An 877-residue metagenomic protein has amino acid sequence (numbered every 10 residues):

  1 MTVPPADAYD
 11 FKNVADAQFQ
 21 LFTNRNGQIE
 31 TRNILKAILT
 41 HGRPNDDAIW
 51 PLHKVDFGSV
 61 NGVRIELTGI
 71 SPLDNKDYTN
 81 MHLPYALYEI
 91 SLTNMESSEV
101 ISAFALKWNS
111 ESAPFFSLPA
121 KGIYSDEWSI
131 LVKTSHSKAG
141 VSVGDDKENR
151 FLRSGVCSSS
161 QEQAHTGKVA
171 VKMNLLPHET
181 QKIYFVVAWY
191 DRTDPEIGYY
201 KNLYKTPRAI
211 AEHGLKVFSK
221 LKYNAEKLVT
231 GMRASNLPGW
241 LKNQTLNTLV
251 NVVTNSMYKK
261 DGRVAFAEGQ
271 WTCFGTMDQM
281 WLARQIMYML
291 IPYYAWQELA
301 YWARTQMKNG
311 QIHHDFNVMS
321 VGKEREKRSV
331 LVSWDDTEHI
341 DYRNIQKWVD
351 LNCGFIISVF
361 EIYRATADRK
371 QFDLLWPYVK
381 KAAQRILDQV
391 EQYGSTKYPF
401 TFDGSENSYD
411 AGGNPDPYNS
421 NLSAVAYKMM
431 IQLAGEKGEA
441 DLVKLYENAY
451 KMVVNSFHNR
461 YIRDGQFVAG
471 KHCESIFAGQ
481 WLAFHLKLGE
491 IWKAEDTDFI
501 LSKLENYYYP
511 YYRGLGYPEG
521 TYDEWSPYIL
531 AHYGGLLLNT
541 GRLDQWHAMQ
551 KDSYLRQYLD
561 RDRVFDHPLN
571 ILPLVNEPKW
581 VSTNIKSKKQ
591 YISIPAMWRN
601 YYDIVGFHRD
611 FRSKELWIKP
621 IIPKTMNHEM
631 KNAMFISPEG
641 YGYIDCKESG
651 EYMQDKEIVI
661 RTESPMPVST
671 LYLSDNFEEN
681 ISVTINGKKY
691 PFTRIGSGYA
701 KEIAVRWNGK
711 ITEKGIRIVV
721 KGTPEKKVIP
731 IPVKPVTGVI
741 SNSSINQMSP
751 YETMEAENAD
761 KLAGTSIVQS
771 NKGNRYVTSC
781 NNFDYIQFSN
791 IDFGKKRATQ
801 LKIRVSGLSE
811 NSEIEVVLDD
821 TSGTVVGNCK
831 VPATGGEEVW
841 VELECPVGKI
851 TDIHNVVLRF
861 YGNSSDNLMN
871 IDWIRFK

Functional and structural regions predicted by a protein language model:
M1, E162-H165, I183, L203-L374 (+2 more regions): Substrate-binding groove/exosite segments of carbohydrate-active enzymes
P4, N13-Q18, F22-S71, N75-Y78 (+1 more regions): Non-catalytic C-terminal accessory modules of carbohydrate-active enzymes
P5, N13, F19-D56, P292-F402 (+1 more regions): Helix-terminus loop motifs that line ligand-binding clefts
S59-V60, I65, I70-Y85, E89-G275 (+3 more regions): Acidic/polar, glycine-enriched structural segments that form the non-catalytic walls/loops of the carbohydrate-binding
T79-M81, Y85-E89, G144, T166 (+7 more regions): The feature captures the catalytic groove of carbohydrate-active enzymes
E89-T93, V659-R661, Q800-S806: Short edge beta-strand/loop segments characteristic of extracellular beta-sandwich folds
G275-K308, P377, D410-E436, A440 (+3 more regions): Active-site core of glycosidic bond-cleaving carbohydrate-active enzymes
N680, T684, P691, P730-K877: Extracytoplasmic
